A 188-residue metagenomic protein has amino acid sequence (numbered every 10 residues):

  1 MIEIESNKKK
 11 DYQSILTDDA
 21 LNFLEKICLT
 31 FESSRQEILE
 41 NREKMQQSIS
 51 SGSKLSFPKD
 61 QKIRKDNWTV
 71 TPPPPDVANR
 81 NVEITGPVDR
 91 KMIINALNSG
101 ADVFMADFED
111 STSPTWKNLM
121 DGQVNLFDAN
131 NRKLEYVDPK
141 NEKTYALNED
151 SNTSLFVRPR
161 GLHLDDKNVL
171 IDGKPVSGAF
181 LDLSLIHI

Functional and structural regions predicted by a protein language model:
Q13-K62: Low-complexity, highly charged intrinsically disordered N-terminal segments that act as targeting/localization
Q47-K91: Long amphipathic N-terminal alpha/beta scaffold segment
A78-D89, D165-G178: Active-site mouth loops of central-metabolism enzymes
R80-G86, F104-A106, T153-V157: Hydrophobic faces of well-ordered beta-strands that scaffold small-molecule active sites in alpha/beta enzyme cores
P87-D89, E109, R158-L164: Active-site beta-loop-alpha junctions enriched in small/polar residues
D102-T112: Short acidic catalytic loops
T112-P159: A short alpha/beta connector and helix-capping loop motif
I186-I188: Conserved small/polar residues in nucleotide/adenosyl-binding loops
